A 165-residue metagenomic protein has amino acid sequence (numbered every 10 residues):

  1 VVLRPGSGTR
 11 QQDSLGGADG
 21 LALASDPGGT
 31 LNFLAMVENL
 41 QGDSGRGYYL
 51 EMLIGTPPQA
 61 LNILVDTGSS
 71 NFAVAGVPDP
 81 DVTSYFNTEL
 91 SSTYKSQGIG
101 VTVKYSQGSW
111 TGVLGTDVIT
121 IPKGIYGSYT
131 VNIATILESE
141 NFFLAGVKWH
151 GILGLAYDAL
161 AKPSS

Functional and structural regions predicted by a protein language model:
V1-R46: N-terminal zymogen propeptides
T30-L31, A35-M36, G42-K148: Signature of the N-terminal lobe/flap region of pepsin-like aspartyl proteases
G154: C-terminal reverse transcriptase regions that engage the nucleic-acid substrate
L160-S165: Short, intrinsically disordered, charge-balanced linker/junction segments flanking boundaries in proteins
